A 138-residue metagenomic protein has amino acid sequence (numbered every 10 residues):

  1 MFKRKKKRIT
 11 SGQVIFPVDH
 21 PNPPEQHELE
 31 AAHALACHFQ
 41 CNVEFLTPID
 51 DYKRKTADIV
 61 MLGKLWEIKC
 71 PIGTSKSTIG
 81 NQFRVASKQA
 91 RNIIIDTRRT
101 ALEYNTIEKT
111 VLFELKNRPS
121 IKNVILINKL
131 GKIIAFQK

Functional and structural regions predicted by a protein language model:
M1-N42, P71-K138: Metal-dependent nuclease catalytic core centered on acidic motifs
Q26, E30, R54, G63: Short, well-structured alpha-helical interface segments that form or flank functional binding sites
C37-Y52, T56-D58: A short acidic/basic microdomain associated with nuclease active sites
R54, M61, K88-A90: Short connector loops at helix/strand junctions that flank enzyme active sites, especially segments positioning acidic
D58-I59, K138: Short amphipathic alpha-helical patches
I59-C70: Conserved catalytic cores of phosphodiester-cleaving nucleases, focusing on short active-site segments
